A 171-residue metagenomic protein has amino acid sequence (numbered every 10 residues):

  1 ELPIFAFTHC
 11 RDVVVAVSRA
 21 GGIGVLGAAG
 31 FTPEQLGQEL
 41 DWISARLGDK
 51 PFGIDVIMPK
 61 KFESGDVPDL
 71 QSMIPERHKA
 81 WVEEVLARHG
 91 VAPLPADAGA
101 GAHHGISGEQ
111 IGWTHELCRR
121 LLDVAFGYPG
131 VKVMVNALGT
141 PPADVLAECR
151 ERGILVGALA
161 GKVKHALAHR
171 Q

Functional and structural regions predicted by a protein language model:
E1-Q171: Active-site entrance/lid segments in N-terminal catalytic domains of soluble metabolic enzymes
